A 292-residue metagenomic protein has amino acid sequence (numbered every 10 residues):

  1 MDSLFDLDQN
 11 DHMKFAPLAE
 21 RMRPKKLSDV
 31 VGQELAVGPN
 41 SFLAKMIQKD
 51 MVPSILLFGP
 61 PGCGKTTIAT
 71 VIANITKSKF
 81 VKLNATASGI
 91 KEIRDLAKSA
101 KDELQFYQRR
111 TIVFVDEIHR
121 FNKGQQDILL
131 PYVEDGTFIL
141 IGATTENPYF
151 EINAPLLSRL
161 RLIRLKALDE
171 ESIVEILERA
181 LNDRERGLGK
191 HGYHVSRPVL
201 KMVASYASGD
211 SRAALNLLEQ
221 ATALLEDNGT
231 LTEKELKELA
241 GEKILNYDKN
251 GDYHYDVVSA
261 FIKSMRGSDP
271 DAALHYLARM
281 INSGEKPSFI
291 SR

Functional and structural regions predicted by a protein language model:
M1-K49: A short, basic N-terminal segment
D2-K14, K45-N84, K98-K101, L130-D135: Walker A/P-loop
A36-S41, S78-I112, N122-K123: Short glycine-rich substrate-engagement loop in P-loop NTPases that contacts/grips substrate
A44-Q48, V115, H119-S158: Conserved catalytic/switch belt of AAA+ P-loop NTPases
S78, N153-L168: A short helix-turn-beta junction within AAA+ P-loop NTPase domains corresponding to the substrate/partner-engaging
N84-T86, R161-V174: Conserved AAA+ ATPase "SRH/arginine-finger" region at the nucleotide-binding site
A97, R159, E175-G189: Conserved AAA+ ATPase "sensor/coupling" helix adjacent to the nucleotide-binding pocket
K201-Y206, R212-D227, K234-G241, S259-K263 (+2 more regions): C-terminal helical "lid" of AAA+/P-loop NTPase domains
